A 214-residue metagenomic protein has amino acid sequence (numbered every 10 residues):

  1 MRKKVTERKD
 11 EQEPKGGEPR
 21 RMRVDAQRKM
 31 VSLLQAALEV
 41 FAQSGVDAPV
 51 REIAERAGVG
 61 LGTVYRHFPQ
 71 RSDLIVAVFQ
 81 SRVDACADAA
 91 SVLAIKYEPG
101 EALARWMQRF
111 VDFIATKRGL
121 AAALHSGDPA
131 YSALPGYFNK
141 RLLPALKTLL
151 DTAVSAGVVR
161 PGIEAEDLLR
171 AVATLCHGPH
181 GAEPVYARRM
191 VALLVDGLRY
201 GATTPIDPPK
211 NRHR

Functional and structural regions predicted by a protein language model:
M1-G17, D112, P144, T148-V159 (+2 more regions): C-terminal peripheral helix-coil segments that are non-catalytic and often amphipathic
M1-R56, D73: Basic, helix-initiating cap at the start of DNA-binding domains
G45-V46, R66, R160: Helix-turn-helix/winged-helix DNA-binding modules
G58-F68: Short hydrophobic/aromatic patch on the recognition helix
S72-L74, G119: A secondary-structure capping/hinge motif
I75-R82: Alpha-helical DNA-contacting segments of helix-turn-helix folds
A77, D88-T116, Y131-L134: Hydrophobic alpha-helical connector segments
A123-Y131, P208-N211: Short linear capping/connector segments at secondary-structure termini
